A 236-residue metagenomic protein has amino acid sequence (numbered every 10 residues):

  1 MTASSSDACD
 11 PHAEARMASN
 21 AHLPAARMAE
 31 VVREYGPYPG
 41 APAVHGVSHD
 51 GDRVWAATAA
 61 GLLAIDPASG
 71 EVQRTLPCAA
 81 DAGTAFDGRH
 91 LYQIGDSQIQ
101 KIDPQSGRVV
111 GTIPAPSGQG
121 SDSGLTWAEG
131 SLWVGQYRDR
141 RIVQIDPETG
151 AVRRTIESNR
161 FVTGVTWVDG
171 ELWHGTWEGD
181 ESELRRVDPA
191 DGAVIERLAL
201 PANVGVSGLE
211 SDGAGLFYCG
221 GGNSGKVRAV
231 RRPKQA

Functional and structural regions predicted by a protein language model:
M17-A41: A short helix->beta-strand "capping" segment at the edge of beta-propeller domains
E30-Y38, E71-L76, R108-A115, A151-I156 (+1 more regions): A short beta-strand motif characteristic of beta-propeller blades
Y38-G51, C78-G88, P116-E129, N159-G170 (+1 more regions): Beta-rich, blade/repeat-based domains predominating in secreted/periplasmic proteins but also intracellular
W55-A60, L91-S97, V134-D139, H174-G179 (+1 more regions): Conserved beta-strand positions in repeat-built beta-propeller and related beta-rich domains
L63-A64, Q100, V143, R185 (+1 more regions): WD40 beta-propeller blade core
D66-G70, D103-G107, D146-G150, D188-G192 (+1 more regions): Short loop/turn segments that connect beta-strands within beta-propeller blades
V162-V168, H174-E183: Loop/turn-rich, solvent-exposed surfaces of beta-rich toroidal or solenoidal domains
V206-A236: Blade-level signature of beta-propeller repeat domains, shared across WD40, Kelch, NHL, RCC1 and BNR/Asp-box propellers
